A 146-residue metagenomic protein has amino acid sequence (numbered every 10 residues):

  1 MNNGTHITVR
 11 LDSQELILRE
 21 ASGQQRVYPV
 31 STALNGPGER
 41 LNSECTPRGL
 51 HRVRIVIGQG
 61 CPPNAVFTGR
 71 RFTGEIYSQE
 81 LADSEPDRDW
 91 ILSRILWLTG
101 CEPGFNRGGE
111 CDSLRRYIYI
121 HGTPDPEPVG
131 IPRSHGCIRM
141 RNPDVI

Functional and structural regions predicted by a protein language model:
M1-R115: Gly/Pro-biased beta-strand-loop elements
R94-T99, R116-I146: Active-site scaffold segments
